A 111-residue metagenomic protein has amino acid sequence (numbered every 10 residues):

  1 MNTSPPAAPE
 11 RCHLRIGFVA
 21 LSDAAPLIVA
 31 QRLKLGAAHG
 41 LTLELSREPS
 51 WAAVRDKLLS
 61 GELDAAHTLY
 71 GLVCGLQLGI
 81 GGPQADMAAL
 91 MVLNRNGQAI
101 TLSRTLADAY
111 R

Functional and structural regions predicted by a protein language model:
N2-R111: Short, glycine-/small- and polar/acidic-enriched structural segments that line small-molecule recognition paths
